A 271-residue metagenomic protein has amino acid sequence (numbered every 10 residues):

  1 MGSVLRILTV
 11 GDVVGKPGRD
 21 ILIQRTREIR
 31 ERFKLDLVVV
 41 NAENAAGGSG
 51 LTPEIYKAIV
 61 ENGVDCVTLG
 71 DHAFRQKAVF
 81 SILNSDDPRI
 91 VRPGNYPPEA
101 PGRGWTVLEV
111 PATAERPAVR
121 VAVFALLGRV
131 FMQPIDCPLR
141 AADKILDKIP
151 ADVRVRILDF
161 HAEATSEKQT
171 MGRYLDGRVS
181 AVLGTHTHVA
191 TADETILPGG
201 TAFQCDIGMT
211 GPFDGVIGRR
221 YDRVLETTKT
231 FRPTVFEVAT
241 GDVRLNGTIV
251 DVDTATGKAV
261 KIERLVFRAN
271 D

Functional and structural regions predicted by a protein language model:
M1-D271: Acidic, metal/ion-coordinating pockets
